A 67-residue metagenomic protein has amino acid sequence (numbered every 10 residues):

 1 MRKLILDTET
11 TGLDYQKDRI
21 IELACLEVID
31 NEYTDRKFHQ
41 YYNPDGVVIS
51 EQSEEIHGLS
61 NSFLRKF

Functional and structural regions predicted by a protein language model:
M1-F67: Conserved non-catalytic scaffold segment of RNase H-like nuclease domains
